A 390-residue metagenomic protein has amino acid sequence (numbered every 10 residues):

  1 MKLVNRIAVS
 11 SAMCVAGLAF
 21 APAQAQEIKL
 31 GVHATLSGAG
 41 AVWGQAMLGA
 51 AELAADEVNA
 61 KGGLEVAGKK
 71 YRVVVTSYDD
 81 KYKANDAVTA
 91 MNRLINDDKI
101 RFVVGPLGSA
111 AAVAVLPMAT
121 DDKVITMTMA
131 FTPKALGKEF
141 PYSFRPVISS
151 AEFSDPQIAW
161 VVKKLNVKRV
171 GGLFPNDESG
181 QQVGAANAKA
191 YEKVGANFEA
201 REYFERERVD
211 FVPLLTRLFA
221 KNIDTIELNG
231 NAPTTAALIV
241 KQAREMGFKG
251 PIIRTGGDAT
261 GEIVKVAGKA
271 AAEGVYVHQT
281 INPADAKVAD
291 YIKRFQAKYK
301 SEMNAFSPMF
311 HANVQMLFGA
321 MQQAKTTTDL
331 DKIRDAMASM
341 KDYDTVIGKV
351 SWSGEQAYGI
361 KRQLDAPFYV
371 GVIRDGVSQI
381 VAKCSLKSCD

Functional and structural regions predicted by a protein language model:
K2-S11, A25-D390: Extracytosolic ligand-binding ectodomains
V15-Q24: C-terminal segment of classical bacterial N-terminal signal peptides
